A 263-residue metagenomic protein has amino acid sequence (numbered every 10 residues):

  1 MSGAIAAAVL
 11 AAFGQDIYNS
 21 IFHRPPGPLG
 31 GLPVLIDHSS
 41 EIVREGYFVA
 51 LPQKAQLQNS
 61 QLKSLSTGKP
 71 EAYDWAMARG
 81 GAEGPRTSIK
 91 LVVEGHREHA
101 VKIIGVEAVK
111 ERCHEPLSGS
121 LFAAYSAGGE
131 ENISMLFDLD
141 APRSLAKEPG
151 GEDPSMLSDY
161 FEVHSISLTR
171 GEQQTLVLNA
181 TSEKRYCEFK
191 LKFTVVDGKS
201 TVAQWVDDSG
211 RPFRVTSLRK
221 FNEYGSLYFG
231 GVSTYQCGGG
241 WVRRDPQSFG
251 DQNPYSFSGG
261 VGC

Functional and structural regions predicted by a protein language model:
M1-L65: Membrane-aqueous junction of the first/signal-anchor transmembrane helix in small integral membrane proteins
Y73-G84, V92-V101, P116, S167: Short, solvent-exposed beta-strand/turn "edge" segments of beta-rich domains on protein surfaces
H99-E107, L117-S120, K147-P149, E188-K190: Short, hydrophobic/aromatic beta-strand segments
I104-C113, G150-P154, F193-D197: Short acidic, flexible loop segments centered on an aromatic residue
R112-P154: Long, charge-dense
D140-D153, V196-C263: Acidic, serine/threonine- and proline-rich intrinsically disordered appendage/tail regions
S155-C187: Low-complexity, intrinsically disordered segments enriched in Ser/Thr together with acidic residues
N179-V202: Ser/Thr/Pro-rich, low-complexity mucin-like regions that serve as glycosylated stalks/linkers or repetitive adhesive
